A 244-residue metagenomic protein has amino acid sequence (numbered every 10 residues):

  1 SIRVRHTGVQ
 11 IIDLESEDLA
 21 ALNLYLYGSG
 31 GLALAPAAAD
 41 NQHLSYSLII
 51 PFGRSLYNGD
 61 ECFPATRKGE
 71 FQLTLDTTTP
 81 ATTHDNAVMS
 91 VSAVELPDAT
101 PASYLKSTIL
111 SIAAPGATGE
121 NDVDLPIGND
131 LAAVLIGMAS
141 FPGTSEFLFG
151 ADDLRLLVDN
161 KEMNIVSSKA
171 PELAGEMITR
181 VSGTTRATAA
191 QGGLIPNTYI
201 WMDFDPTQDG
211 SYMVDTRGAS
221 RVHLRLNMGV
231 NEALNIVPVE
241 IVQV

Functional and structural regions predicted by a protein language model:
S1-V244: Beta-strand-centric surfaces of beta-sandwich/beta-rich domains
